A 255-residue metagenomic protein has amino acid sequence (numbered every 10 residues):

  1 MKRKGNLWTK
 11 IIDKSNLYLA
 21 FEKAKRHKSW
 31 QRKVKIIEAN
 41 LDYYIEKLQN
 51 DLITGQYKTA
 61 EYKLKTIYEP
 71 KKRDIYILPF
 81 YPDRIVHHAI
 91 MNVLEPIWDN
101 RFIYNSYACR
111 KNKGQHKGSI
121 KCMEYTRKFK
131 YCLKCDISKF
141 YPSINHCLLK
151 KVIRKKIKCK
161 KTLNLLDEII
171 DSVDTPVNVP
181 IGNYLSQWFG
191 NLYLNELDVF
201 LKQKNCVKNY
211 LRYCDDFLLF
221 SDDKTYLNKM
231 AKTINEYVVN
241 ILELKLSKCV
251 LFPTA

Functional and structural regions predicted by a protein language model:
M1-V152, I157-K158, D171-V173: Conserved two-metal-ion catalytic palm core of "right-hand" nucleic acid polymerases, unifying RNA-dependent RNA
D51, Y104-N105, R110, S119-C214 (+3 more regions): Conserved polymerase palm-domain catalytic core
